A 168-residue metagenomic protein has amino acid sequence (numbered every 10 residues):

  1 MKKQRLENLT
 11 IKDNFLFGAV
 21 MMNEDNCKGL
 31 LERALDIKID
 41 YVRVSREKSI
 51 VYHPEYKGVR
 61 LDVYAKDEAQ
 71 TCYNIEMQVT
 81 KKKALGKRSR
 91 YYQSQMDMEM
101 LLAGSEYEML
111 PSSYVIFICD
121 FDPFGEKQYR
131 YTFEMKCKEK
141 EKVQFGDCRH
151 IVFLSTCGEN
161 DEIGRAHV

Functional and structural regions predicted by a protein language model:
M1-R165: Elongated, amphipathic alpha-helical interaction scaffolds
